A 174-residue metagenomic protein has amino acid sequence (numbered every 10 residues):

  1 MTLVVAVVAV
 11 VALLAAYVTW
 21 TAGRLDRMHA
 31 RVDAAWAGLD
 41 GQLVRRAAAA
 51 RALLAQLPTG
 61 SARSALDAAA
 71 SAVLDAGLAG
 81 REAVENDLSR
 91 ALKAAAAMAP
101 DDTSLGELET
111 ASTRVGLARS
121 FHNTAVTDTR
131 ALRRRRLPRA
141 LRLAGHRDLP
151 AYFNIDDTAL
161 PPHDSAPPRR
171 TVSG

Functional and structural regions predicted by a protein language model:
T2-G174: A helix-centric hydrophobic-segment signal that preferentially recognizes long, alpha-helical stretches used
